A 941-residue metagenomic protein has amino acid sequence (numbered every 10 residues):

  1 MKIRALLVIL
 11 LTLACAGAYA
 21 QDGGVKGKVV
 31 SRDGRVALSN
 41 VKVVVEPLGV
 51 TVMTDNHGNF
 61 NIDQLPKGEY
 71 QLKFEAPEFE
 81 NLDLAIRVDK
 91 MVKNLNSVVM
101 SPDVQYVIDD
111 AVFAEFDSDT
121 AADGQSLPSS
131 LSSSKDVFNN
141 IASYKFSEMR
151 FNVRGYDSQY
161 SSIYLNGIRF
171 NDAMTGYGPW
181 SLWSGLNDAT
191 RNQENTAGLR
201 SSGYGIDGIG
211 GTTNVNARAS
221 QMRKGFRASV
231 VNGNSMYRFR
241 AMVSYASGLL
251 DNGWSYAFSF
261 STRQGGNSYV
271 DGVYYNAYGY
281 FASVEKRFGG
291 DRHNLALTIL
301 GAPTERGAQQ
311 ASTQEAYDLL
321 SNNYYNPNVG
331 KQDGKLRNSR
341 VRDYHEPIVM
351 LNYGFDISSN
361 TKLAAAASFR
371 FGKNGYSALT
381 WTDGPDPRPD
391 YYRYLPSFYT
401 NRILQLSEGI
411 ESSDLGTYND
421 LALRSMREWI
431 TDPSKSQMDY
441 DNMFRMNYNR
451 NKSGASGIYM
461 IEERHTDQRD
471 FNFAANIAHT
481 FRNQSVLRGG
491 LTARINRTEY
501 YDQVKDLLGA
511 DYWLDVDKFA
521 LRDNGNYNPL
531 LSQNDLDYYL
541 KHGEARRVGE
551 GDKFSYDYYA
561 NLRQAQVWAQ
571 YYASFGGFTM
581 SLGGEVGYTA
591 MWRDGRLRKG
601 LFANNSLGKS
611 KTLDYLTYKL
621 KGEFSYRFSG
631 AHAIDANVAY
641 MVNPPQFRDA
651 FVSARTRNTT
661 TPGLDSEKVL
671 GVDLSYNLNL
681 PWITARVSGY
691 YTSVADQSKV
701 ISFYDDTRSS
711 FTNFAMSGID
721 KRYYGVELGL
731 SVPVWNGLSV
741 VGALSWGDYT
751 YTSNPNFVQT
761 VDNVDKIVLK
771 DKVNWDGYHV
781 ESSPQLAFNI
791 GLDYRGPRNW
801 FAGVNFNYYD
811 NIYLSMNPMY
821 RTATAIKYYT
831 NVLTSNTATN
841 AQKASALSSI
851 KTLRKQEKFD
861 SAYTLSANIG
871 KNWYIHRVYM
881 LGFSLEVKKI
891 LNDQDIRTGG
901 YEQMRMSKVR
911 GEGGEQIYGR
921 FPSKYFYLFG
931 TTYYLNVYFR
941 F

Functional and structural regions predicted by a protein language model:
G24, N232-G265, Y269-Q309, V341 (+1 more regions): Transmembrane beta-barrel wall of Gram-negative outer-membrane proteins
S130-L131, V137-I141, I168-L199, N216-M222 (+1 more regions): Short acidic/polar hinge/loop motifs at secondary-structure boundaries that mediate gating or recognition
E285, G290, N294-N352, G375-E462 (+2 more regions): Acidic/polar loop-and-plug regions of large Gram-negative outer-membrane beta-barrel proteins
A311-A316, S532-R547, A590-L601, T612 (+6 more regions): Surface-exposed extracellular loop regions of Gram-negative outer-membrane beta-barrel proteins, predominantly
N326-I348, N352, A560-L562, S610-K619 (+6 more regions): Outer-membrane beta-barrel signature, preferentially recognizing the C-terminal barrel domain of Gram-negative
M460, V486-S629, R655, N756: Signature of Gram-negative outer-membrane beta-barrel scaffolds
Y691-S693, F714-Y820, Y938: Gram-negative outer-membrane beta-barrel transporters
V694-D696, V740, Y808-I826, S845 (+1 more regions): C-terminal beta-signal and adjacent terminal beta-strands/loops of Gram-negative outer-membrane beta-barrel proteins
